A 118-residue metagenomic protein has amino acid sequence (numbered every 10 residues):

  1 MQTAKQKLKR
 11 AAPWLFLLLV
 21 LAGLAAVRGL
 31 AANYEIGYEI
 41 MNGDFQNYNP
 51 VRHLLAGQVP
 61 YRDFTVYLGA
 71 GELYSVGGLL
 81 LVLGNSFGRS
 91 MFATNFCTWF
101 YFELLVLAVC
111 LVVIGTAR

Functional and structural regions predicted by a protein language model:
M1-G29, A108, R118: Start-transfer (signal-anchor) and selected internal transmembrane alpha helices of multi-pass inner/ER membrane
A12, N85-A93: Membrane-interface starts of transmembrane alpha-helices
A32-P50, P60-G78, N85-G88: Extracytoplasmic catalytic/substrate-binding loops of multi-pass membrane glycan-assembly enzymes
H53-L54: Hydrophobic side-chain positions on well-ordered alpha-helices, corresponding to helix-helix packing/interface faces
V76, A93-T98: Alpha-helical transmembrane segments of multi-pass integral membrane proteins
F96-R118: Transmembrane-helix motifs of polytopic, lipid-linked glycan transferases
